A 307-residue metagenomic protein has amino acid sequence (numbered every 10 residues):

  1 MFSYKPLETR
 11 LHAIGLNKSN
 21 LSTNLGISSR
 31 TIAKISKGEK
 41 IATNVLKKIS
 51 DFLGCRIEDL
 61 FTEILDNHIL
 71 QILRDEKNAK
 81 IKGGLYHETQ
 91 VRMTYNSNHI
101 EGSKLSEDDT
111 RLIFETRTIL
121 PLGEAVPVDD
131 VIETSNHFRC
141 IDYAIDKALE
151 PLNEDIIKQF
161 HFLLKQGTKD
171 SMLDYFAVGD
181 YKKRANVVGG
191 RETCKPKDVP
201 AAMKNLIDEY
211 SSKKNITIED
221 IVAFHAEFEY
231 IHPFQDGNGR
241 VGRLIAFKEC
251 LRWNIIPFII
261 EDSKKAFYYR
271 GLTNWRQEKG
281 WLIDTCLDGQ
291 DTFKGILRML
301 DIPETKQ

Functional and structural regions predicted by a protein language model:
M1-N20: A short, Lys/Arg-rich alpha-helix, primarily the initiator
H12, T23, D51: Alpha-helical residues within the helix-turn-helix
G26-I41: Recognition helix of helix-turn-helix/homeodomain-like DNA-binding domains that insert into the DNA major groove
I35-S36, L53, F61-I64: DNA major-groove recognition helix of helix-turn-helix
G38-D51: Short, basic-rich loop-to-helix N-cap that marks the start of a DNA-contacting helix
T62-Q307: FIC/Doc superfamily catalytic core
